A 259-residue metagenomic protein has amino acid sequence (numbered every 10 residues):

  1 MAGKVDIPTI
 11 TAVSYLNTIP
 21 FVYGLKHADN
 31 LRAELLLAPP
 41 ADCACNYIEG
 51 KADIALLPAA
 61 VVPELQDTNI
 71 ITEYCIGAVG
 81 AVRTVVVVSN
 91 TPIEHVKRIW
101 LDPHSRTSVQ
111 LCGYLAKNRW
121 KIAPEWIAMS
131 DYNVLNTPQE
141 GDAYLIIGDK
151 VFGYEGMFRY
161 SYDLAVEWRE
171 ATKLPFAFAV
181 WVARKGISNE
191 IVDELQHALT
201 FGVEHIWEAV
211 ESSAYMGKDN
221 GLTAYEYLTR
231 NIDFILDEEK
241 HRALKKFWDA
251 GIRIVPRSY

Functional and structural regions predicted by a protein language model:
K4-S14, I93-S108, H197-G202: Short loop->beta-strand "edge-of-pocket" segments that line small-molecule binding or catalytic clefts across diverse
S14-E34, A38: Short, polar/charged alpha-helical segment
Y15-N17, P39-A41, K51-P63, Y74 (+1 more regions): Beta->alpha turn/N-cap motifs
G24, T84-I93, R98, F176-E190: A bilobed periplasmic-binding-protein/Venus flytrap-type ligand-binding module shared by bacterial periplasmic
E34-C45, I122-E140: Short helix-initiation/N-cap motifs at beta->coil->alpha
Y74-N133, R169: A conserved helix-loop-strand patch within extracytoplasmic ligand-binding domains of the periplasmic binding
A128-S213: Pocket-lining segment of extracytoplasmic ligand-binding domains
I187-A250, I254: Secondary-structure end/capping motifs
